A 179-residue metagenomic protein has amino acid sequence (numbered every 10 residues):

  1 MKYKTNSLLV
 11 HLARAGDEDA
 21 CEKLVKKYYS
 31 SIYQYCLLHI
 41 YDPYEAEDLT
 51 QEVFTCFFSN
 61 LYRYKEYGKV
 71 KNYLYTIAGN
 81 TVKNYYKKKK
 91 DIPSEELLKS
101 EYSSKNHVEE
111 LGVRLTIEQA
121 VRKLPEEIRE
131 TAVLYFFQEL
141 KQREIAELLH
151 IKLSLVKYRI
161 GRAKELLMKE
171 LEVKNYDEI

Functional and structural regions predicted by a protein language model:
M1-K4, L8, L12, Y41 (+3 more regions): C-terminal edge and immediately downstream basic/flexible tail or linker adjoining helix-turn-helix-like DNA-binding
Y3-N6, N84, D91-R122, K141: Internal acidic/polar
R14-A15, F54-K69, K88-K89: Sigma70-family region 2
R14-E22, Y33-E52, L153, K174-I179: Short, charged helix-capping/linker segments at alpha-helix termini
Q34, D48-T55, G68-N80: Structural recognition of an alpha-helix C-terminal capping motif at a helix-to-coil junction
Y62-E66, T76-E95: Arg/Lys-rich amphipathic alpha helix in sigma70-family domain 2
K83, I128, R143, L149-K174: DNA-recognition helix of helix-turn-helix
T131-Y135: A short pre-motif secondary-structure segment
